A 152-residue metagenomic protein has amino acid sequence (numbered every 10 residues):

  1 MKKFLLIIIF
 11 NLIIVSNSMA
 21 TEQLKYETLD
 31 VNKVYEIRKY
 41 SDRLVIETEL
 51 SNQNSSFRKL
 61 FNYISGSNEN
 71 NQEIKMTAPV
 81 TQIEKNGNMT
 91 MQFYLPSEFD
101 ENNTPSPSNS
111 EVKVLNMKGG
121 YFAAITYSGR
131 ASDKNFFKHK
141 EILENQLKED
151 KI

Functional and structural regions predicted by a protein language model:
F4, F10-I152: A solvent-exposed interaction/effector surface
